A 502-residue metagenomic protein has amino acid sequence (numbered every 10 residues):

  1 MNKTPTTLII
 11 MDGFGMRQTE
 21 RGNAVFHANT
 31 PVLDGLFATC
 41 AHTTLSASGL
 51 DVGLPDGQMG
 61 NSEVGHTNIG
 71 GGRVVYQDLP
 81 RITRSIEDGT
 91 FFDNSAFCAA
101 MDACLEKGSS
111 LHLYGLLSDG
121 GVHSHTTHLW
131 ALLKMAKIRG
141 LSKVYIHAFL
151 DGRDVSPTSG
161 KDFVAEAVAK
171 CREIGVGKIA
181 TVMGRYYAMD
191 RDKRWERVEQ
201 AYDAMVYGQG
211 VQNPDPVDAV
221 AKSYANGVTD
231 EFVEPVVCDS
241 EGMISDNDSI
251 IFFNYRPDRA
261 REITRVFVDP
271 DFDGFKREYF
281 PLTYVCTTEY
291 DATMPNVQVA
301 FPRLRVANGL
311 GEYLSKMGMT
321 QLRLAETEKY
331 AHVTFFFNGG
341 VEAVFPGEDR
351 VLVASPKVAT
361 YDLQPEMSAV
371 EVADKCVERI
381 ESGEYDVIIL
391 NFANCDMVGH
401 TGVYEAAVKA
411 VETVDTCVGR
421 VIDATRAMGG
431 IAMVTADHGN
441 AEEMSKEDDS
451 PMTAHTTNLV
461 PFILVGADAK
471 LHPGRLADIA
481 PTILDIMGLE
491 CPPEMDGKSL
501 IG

Functional and structural regions predicted by a protein language model:
M1-G502: Feature captures the catalytic ectodomains and active-site-proximal regions of enzymes that hydrolyze or transfer
